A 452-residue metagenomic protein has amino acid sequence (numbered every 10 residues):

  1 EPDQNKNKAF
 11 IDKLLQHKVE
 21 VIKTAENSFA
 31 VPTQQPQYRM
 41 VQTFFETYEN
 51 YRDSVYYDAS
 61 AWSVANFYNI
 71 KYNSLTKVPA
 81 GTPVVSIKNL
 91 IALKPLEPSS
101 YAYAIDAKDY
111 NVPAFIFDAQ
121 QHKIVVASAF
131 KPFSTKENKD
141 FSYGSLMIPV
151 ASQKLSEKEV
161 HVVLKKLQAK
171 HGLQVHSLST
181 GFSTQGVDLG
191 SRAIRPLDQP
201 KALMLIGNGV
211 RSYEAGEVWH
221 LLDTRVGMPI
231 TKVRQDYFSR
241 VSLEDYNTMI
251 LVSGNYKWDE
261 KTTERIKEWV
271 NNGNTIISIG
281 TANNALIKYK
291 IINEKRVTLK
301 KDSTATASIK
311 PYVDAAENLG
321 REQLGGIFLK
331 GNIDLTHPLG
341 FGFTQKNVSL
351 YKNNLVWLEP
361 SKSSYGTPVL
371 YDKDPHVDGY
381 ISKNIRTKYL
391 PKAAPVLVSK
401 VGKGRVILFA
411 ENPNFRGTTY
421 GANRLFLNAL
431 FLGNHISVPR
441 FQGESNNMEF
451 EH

Functional and structural regions predicted by a protein language model:
E1-H452: Intrinsic-disorder/low-complexity accessory segments
